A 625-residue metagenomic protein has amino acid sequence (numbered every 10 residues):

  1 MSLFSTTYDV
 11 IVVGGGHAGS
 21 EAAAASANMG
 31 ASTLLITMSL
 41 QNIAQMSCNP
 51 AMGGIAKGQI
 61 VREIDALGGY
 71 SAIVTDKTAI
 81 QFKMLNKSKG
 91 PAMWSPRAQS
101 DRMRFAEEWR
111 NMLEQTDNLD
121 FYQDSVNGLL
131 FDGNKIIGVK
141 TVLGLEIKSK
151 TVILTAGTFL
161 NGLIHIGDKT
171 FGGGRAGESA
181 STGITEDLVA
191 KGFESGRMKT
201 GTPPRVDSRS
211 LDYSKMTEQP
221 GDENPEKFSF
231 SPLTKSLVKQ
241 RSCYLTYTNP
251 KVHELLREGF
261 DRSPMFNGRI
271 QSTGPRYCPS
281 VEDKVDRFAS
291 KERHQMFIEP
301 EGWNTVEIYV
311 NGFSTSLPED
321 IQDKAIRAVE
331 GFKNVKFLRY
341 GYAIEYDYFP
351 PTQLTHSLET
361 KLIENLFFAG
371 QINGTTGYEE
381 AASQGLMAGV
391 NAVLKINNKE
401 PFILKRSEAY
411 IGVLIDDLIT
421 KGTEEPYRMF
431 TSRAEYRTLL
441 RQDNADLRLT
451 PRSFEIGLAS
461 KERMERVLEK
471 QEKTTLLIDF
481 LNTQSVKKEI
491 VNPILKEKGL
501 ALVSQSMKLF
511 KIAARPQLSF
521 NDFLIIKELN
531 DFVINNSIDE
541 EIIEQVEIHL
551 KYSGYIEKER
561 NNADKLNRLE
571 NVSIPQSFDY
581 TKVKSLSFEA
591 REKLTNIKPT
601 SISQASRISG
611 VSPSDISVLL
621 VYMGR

Functional and structural regions predicted by a protein language model:
F4-A18: Beta1/beta-strand and adjacent pyrophosphate-binding region of the FAD-binding site in flavoprotein oxidoreductases
T6-Y8, V142-T151: Core beta-strand elements of the Rossmann-like FAD/NAD(P) dinucleotide-binding domain in flavoenzyme oxidoreductases
V13, E146-G157: Short hydrophobic core segments
A24-G128, L143, T155-R175, S179 (+3 more regions): Conserved N-terminal/central alpha/beta ligand/cofactor-binding core
S39-Q41, K57, E186-D323, I411 (+3 more regions): An anion/pyrophosphate-binding glycine-rich loop and adjacent beta-alpha core in soluble alpha-beta enzymes
L130-E146: Conserved beta-strand-loop-beta-strand element in the redox core of flavoprotein oxidoreductases
D286-F288, Y342-F368, I372, I419-R428 (+1 more regions): FAD-binding beta-loop-beta segment adjacent to the flavin cofactor pocket
K333, L386, A392, N398-R625: Non-catalytic terminal regions with compositionally biased, polar/charged low complexity
